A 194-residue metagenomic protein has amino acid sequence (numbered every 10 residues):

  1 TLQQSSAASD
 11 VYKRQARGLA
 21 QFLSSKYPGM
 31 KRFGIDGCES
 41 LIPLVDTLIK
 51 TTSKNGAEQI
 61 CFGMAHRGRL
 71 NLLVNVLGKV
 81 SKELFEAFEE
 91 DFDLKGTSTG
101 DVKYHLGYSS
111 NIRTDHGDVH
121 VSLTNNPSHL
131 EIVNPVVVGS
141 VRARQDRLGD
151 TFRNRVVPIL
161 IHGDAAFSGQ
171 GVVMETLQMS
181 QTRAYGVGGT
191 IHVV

Functional and structural regions predicted by a protein language model:
T1, N55, N154-V156: Alpha-helical hydrophobic/aromatic positions enriched in membrane-embedded helices and signal peptides
T1-A8, Y12: Single conserved hydrophobic/aromatic residue that forms the stacking wall/gate of nucleotide- or nucleobase-binding
Q3, G29-R32, H120-P127: Short coil/turn segments at secondary-structure junctions
S6, C38-V45, H129-V133, G169: Generic structural signal for well-ordered, non-membrane alpha-helical segments in soluble metabolic enzymes
R14-R32, S110, H116: Residues forming anionic-ligand binding surfaces in small-molecule and nucleic-acid pockets of primarily soluble enzymes
L23-K82: Active-site pocket-lining segments that scaffold enzyme catalytic pockets across diverse folds
C61-V194: Cofactor-binding active-site loop characterized by glycine-rich and histidine/acidic residues
